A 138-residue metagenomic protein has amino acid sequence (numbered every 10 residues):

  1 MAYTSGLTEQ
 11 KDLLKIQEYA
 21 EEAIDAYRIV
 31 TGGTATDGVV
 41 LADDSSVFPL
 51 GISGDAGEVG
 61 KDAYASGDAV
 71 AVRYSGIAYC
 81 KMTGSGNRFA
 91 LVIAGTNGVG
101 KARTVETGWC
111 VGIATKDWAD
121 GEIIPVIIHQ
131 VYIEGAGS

Functional and structural regions predicted by a protein language model:
M1-S138: Surface-exposed, low-hydrophobicity beta-strand/loop segments enriched in small/polar/acidic residues
